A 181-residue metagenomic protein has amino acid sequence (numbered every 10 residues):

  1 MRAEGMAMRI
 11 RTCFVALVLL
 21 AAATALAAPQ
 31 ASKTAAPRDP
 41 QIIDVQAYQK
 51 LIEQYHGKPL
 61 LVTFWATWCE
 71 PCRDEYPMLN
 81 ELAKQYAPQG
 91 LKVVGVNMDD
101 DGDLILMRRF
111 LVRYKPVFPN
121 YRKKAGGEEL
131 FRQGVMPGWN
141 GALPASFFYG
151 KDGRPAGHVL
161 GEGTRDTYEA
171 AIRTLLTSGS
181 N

Functional and structural regions predicted by a protein language model:
A3-V15: Bacterial N-terminal signal peptides that target proteins for export
C13-T24: Bacterial N-terminal signal peptides
A25-I42, E53, R109-V112: N-proximal helix/coil linker or "cap" segments that precede and/or mark the start of modular domains
D39-L60, A83: A short beta-strand-turn-helix
K58-L60, W65-W68, D100, A142: Short pre-active-site segment immediately N-terminal to redox-active cysteine/selenocysteine motifs in thiol-based
F64-E81: Conserved redox-active cysteine motifs that mediate thiol-disulfide chemistry, especially di-cysteine Cys-X(1-2)-Cys
Y76-K115, G126-Q133: Structural microenvironment flanking redox-active thiols in thiol-disulfide oxidoreductases
Y114-P116, R122-A171: Thiol/disulfide oxidoreductase modules built on the thioredoxin-like
